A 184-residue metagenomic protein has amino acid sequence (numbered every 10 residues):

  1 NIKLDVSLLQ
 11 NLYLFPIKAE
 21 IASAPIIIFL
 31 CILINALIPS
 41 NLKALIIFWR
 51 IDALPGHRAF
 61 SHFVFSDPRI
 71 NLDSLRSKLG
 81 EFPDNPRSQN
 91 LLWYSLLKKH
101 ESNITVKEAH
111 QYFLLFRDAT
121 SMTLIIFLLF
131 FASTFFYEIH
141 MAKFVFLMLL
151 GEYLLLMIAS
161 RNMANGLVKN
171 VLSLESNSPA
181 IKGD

Functional and structural regions predicted by a protein language model:
N1-F63, F144: N-terminal first transmembrane alpha-helix
A22, I26, L30, I34 (+2 more regions): Lipid-exposed faces of alpha-helical membrane segments in multi-pass integral membrane proteins
S23-A24, M141-M157, R161: Pore-lining and gate-forming transmembrane alpha-helices of multi-pass membrane transport proteins
F29, I70-F82, K169-P179: Juxtamembrane/interfacial segments around transmembrane helices
N35, P39, K43, I47 (+4 more regions): Membrane-water interface at transmembrane helix exits
S40-I104: Charge-rich cytosolic interhelical loops and cytosolic tails of multi-pass membrane proteins
K98-F144: Transmembrane alpha-helical segments and their cytosolic interface motifs in multi-pass membrane proteins
L154-D184: Cytosolic/matrix-facing juxtamembrane and C-terminal tails of multi-pass cellular membrane proteins
